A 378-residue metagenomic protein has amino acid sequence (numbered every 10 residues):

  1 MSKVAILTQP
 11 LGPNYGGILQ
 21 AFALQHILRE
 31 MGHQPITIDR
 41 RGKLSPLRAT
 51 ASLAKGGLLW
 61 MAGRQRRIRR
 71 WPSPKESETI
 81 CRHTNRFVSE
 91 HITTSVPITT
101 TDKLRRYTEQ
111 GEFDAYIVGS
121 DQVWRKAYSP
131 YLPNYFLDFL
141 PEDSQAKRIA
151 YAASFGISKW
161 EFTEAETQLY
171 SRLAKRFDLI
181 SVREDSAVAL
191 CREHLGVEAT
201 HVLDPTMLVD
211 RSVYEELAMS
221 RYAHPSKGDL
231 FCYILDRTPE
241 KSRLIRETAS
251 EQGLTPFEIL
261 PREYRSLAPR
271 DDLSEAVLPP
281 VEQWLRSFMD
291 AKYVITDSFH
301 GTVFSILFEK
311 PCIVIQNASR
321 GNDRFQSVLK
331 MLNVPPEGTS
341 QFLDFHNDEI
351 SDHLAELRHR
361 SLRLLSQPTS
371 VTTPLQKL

Functional and structural regions predicted by a protein language model:
M1-L378: Active-site anion-handling motifs in enzyme catalytic cores
